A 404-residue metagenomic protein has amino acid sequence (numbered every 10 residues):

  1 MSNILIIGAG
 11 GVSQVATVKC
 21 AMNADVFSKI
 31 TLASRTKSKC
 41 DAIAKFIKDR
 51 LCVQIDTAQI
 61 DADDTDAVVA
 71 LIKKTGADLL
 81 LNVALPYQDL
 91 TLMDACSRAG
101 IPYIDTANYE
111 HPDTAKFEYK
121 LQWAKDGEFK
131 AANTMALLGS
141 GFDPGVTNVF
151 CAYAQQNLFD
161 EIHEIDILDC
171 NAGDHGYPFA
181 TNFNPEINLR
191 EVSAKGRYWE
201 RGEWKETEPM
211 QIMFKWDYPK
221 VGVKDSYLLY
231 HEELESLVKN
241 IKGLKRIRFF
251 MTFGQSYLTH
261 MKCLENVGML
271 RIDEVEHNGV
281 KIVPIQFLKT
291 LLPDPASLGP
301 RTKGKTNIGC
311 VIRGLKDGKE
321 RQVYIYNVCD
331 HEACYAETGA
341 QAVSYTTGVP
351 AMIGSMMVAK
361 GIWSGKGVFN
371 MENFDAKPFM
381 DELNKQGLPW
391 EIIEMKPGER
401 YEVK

Functional and structural regions predicted by a protein language model:
I4-G11: Conserved N-terminal Rossmann-fold NAD(P)-binding element of oxidoreductases
S13-T17: N-terminal Rossmann-fold NAD(P) dinucleotide-binding loop
T36-K39: Helix N-cap at the beta1-alpha1 junction of Rossmann-like dinucleotide-binding domains, i.e., the first residues
R50-D64: Rossmann-fold cofactor-recognition segment
D61-T75, Q88: Conserved Rossmann-fold cofactor-binding substructure of NAD(P)-dependent oxidoreductases
I72, D78-N82, Y103-I104: N-terminal Rossmann-like NAD(P) cofactor-binding module of classical short-chain dehydrogenase/reductase
A107-T134: Rossmann-fold NAD(P)-binding glycine/threonine-rich loop
Q156-K404: C-terminal catalytic/substrate-binding lobe primarily of soluble NAD(P)-dependent oxidoreductases
